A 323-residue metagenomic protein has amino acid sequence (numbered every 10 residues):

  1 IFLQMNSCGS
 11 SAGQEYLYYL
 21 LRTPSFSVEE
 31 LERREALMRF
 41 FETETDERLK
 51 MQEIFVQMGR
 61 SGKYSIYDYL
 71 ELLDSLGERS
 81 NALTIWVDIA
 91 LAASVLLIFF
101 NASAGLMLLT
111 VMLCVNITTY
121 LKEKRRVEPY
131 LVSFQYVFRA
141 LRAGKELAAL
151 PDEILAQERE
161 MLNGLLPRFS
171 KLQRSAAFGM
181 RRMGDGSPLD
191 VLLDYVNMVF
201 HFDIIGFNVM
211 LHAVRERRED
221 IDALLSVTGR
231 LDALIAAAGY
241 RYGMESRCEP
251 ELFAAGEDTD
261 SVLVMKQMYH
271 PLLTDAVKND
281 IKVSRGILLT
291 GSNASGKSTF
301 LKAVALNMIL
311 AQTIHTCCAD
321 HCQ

Functional and structural regions predicted by a protein language model:
I1-S295, F300-L306, A311-Q323: Alpha-helical coupling/stalk and coiled-coil linker elements that connect catalytic or binding modules and transmit
